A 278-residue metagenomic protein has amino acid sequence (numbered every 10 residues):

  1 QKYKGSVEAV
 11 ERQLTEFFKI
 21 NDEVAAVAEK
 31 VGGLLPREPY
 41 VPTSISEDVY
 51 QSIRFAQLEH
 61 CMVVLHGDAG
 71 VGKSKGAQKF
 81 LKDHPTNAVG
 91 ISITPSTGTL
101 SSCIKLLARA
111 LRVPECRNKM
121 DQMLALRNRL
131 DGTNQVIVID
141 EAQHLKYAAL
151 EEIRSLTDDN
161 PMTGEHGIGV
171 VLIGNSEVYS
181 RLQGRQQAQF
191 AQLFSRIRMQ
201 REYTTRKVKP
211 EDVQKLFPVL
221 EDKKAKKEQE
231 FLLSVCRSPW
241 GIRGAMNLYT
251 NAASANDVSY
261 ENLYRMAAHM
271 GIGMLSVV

Functional and structural regions predicted by a protein language model:
Q1-V24, Q192, M199, R206-V278: C-terminal alpha-helical "lid" subdomain
F18-K19, T99-R117: Conserved NTP-binding/hydrolysis module of P-loop NTPases
Y40-Q57: Pre-Walker A adenine-sensing motif
L58-K79, P95-S96: Walker A/P-loop nucleotide-binding motif
M62-A69, L145, D159-Q189: Sensor-1/coupling segment of RecA-like P-loop NTPase cores
P85-S96: Conserved catalytic segments around the Walker B and adjacent sensor/switch elements of P-loop NTPase domains
T86, R185-T205: A short helix-turn-beta junction within AAA+ P-loop NTPase domains corresponding to the substrate/partner-engaging
R129-L156, N160: Conserved P-loop NTPase "ATPase switch" module shared by AAA+ and STAND
